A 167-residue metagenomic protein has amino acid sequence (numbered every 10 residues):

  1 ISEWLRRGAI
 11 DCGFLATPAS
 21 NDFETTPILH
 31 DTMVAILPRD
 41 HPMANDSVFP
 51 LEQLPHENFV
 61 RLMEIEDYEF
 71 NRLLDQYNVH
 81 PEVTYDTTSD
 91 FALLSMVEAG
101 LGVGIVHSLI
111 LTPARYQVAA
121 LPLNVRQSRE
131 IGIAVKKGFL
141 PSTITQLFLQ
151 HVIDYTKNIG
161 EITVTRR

Functional and structural regions predicted by a protein language model:
I1-E3, D86-L93: Short helix-initiation/N-cap motifs at beta->coil->alpha
I1-M33, L37, V97-L101, Q117-L121: Short beta-strand-centered segments that line the small-molecule binding cleft or hinge of alpha/beta clamshell
I10-L15, D86-T88, I105-H107, L111: Short beta-strand and adjacent tight-turn residues that come in two discontinuous sequence segments and form the edges
A16-T17, R61, H80-S89: Short beta-strand-to-loop elements that line the ligand-binding cleft of bilobed periplasmic-binding protein-like
D22-M33, L37-F59: Flexible hinge/capping segments at coil-to-helix
E57-N78, P141-L149, I159-R166: Secondary-structure junction motif
D75-T84, V118: A local structural motif
L121-I162: A late-sequence structural motif
